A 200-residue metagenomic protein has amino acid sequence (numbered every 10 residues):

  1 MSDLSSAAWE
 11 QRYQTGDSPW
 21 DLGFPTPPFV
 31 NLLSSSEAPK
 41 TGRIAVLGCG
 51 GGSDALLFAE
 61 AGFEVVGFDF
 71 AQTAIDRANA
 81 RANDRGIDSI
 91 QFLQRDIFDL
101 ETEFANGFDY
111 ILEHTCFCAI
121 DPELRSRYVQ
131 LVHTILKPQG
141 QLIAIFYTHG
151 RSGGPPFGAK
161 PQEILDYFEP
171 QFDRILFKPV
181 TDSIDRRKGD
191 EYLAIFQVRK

Functional and structural regions predicted by a protein language model:
S2-A45, G50-F104, I120-K200: Class I (Rossmann-like) S-adenosyl-L-methionine-dependent methyltransferase catalytic domain, capturing the SAM-binding
D109: Conserved acidic residues
L112: A conserved beta-strand element that flanks and buttresses the S-adenosyl-L-methionine
T115, A119: Short catalytic micro-motifs in class I SAM-dependent methyltransferases
